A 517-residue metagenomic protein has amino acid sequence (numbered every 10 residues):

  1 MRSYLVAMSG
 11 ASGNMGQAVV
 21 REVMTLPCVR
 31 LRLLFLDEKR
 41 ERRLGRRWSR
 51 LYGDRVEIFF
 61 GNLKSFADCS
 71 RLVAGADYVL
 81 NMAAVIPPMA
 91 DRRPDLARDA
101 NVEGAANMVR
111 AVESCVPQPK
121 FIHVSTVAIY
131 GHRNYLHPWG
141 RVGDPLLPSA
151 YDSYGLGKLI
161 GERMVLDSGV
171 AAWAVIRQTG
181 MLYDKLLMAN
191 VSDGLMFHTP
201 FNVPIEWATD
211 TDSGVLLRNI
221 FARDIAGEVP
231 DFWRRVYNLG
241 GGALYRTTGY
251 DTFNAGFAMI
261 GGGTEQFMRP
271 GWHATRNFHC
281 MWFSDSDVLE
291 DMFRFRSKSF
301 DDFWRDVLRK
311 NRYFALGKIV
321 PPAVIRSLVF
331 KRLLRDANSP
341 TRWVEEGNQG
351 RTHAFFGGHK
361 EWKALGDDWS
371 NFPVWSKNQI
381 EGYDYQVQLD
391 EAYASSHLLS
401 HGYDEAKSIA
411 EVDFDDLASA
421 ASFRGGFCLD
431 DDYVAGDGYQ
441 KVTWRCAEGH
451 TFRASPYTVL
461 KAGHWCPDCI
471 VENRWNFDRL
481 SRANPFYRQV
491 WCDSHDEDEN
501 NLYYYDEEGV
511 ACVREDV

Functional and structural regions predicted by a protein language model:
Y4-L26: N-terminal Rossmann NAD(P)H-binding glycine-rich loop of SDR-like oxidoreductase domains
R50-A100: NAD(P)H-binding glycine-rich loop region in Rossmannoid oxidoreductase-like domains and their noncatalytic homologs
K64, L96-N107, P148, D152 (+2 more regions): Glycine-rich NAD(P)-binding loop of the Rossmann-fold in SDR/ketoreductase-type enzymes
V85, A106-Y151, A174: Conserved Rossmann-fold NAD(P)-dependent oxidoreductase catalytic core, especially the SDR/UDP-sugar
T126, E162-K185, D231: Conserved beta-loop-beta element that borders a ligand/cofactor-binding pocket
T199-I225: Substrate-positioning beta->alpha
A222-S286, D291-M292, R296-D306, N311-A323 (+1 more regions): Mid/C-terminal beta-alpha module of Rossmann-like enzyme folds, strongest in SDR-family dehydrogenases/epimerases
W375-V517: Functional cation/ligand-contacting sites centered on basic and imidazole/sulfhydryl donors
